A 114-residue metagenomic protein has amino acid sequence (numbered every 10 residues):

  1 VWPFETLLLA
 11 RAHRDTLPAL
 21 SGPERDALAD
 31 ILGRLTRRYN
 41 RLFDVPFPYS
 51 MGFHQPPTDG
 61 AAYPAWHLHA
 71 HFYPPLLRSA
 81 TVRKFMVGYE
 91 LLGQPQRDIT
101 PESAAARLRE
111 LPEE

Functional and structural regions predicted by a protein language model:
V1-E114: HIT superfamily nucleotide-processing domains
